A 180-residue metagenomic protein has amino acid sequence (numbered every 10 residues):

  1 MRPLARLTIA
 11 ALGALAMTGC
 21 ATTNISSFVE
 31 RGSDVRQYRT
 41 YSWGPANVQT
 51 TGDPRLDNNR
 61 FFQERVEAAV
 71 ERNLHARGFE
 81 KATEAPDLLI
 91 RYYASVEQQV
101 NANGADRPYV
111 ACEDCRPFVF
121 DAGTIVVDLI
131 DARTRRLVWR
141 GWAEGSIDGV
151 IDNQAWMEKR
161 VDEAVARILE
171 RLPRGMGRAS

Functional and structural regions predicted by a protein language model:
R2-P3, L7, C20-A69, A76 (+2 more regions): A structural "domain/chain start" motif
A14-M17: Bacterial Sec-type N-terminal signal peptides, specifically the leucine/valine-rich hydrophobic h-region
A21-R36, F120-T124, D131-S180: C-terminal/domain-edge helix-coil "capping" segments
T23-N24, R77, D87-V138: Surface-exposed short loop/turn segments
V35, P54, N58-V66, A82 (+2 more regions): Extracytoplasmic/periplasmic, Sec-exported soluble proteins
V48-T50, S95-Q99, T134, E144-D148: Solvent-exposed loop/turn segments at secondary-structure junctions within structured extracellular/periplasmic domains
V66, V70-K81, A94, L129 (+2 more regions): Sec/Tat-exported extracytoplasmic proteins
